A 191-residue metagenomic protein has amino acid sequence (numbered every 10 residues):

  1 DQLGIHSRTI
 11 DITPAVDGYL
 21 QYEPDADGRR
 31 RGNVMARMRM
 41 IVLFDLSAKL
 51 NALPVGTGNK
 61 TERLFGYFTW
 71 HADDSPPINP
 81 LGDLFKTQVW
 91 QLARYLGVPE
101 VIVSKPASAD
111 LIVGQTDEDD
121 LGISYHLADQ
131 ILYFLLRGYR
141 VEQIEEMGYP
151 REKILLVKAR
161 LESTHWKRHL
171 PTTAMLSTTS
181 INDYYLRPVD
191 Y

Functional and structural regions predicted by a protein language model:
D1-L64, I144: ATP-dependent adenylation/nucleotidyltransferase module used to activate substrates
L3, Y22, L46-L50, H71 (+7 more regions): Change "in soluble alpha/beta enzymes" to "in soluble alpha/beta proteins
D11, G58-N59, V103-S104, E145 (+2 more regions): Short loop/turn and capping residues at structural boundaries
D17-G18, L64-F65, D110-L111, E152 (+1 more regions): Short secondary-structure boundary/hinge segments and terminal tails
G18, V42-D45, Q88-L92, Q130 (+2 more regions): Alpha-helical scaffold segments in soluble metabolic enzymes
R31-R39, A52-L127, Y133: Catalytic subdomain that performs nucleotidyl-dependent activation
T116-Y191: Peripheral terminal appendages
